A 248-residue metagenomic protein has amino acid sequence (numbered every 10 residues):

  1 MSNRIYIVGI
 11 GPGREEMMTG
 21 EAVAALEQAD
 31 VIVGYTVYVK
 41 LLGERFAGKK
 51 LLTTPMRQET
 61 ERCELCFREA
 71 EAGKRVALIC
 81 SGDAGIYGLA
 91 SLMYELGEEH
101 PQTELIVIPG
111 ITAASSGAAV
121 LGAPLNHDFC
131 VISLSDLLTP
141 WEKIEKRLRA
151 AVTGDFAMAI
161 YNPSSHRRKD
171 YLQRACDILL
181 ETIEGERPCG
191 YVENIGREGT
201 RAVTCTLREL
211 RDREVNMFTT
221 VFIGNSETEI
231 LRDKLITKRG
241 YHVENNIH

Functional and structural regions predicted by a protein language model:
M1-L105, I111, S116, R211 (+1 more regions): Class I S-adenosyl-L-methionine
I5-I7, V76, T153-H248: A contiguous loop/helix-start segment that scaffolds small-molecule binding in enzyme catalytic cores
G11-M17, T139-W141, V203-C205: Short gly/ser/thr-rich secondary-structure transition/capping motifs
A29-I32, R45, E69-G73, L96 (+6 more regions): Change "in soluble alpha/beta enzymes" to "in soluble alpha/beta proteins
R45, L89-A90, G117-A119, E142-K143 (+2 more regions): Short, well-ordered secondary-structure micro-motifs
K74-C80, P124-L134, R208-M217: A polyampholytic, Gly/Pro-enriched intrinsically disordered region
I86-G154: Class I SAM-dependent methyltransferase SAM-binding "motif I" and its flanking Rossmann-like core
